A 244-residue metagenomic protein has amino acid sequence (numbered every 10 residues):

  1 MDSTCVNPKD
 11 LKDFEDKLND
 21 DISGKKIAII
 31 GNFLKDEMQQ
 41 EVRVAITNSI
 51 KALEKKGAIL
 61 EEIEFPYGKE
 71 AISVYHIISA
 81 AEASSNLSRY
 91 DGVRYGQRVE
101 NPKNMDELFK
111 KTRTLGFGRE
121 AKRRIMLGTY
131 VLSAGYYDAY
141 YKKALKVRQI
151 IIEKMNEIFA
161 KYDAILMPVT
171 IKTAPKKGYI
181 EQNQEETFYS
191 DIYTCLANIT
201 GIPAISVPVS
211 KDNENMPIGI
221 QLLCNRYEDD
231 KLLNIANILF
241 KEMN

Functional and structural regions predicted by a protein language model:
M1-V44, S49, D106-K111, N244: A short helix-breaking turn/cap at a secondary-structure junction
D2-P8, E54-P66, N156: Flexible, glycine/charged-enriched surface loops at secondary-structure junctions
F14-D20, R43, T47-K51, K56 (+3 more regions): Oxyanion/phosphate-interacting regions
N32, F65-P66, T170-I171: Short, ordered loop/turn segments at secondary-structure junctions
Q39-E41, I72-H76, K177-G178, M216-G219: Short acidic, glycine/serine/threonine-rich loops at helix termini
A52, I59-L60, E82-S85, R89 (+2 more regions): Glycine-rich, small-residue loops and helix-cap segments that act as flexible hinges at active-site edges
A58-Y75, D212: Short connector loops at secondary-structure junctions
E70, I77, A81, N86: Flexible, acidic/glycine-enriched loop-and-adjacent beta/alpha segments that face the extracytoplasmic/periplasmic side
